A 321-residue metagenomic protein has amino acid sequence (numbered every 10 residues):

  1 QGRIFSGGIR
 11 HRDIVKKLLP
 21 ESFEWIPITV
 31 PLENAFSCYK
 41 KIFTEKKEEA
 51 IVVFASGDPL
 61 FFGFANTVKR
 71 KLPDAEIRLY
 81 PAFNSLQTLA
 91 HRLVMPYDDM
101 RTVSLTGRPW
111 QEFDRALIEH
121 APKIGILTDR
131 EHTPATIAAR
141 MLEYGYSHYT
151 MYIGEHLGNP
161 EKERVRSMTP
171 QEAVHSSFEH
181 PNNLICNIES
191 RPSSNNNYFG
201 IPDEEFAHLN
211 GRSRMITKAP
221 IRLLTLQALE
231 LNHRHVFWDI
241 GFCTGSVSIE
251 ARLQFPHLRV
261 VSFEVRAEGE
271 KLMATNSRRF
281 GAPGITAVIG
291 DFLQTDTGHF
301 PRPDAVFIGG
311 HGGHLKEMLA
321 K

Functional and structural regions predicted by a protein language model:
Q1-R78, Q87, H257-V260, E264-R266 (+1 more regions): Class I S-adenosyl-L-methionine
E49-I51, A121-S213: A contiguous loop/helix-start segment that scaffolds small-molecule binding in enzyme catalytic cores
S56-A121, L293: Class I SAM-dependent methyltransferase SAM-binding "motif I" and its flanking Rossmann-like core
I216-H233: Conserved alpha-helix/loop element of class I SAM-dependent methyltransferases that forms part of the SAM/SAH-binding
R234-C243: Conserved class I S-adenosyl-L-methionine
T244-P256: Conserved SAM-binding loop of SAM-dependent methyltransferases across substrates and taxa, primarily the Class I
E264-G269, G310-H311: Short beta->alpha hinge that forms the Motif I/post-I loop of the SAM-binding pocket
M273-A274: Conserved SAM-binding loop
